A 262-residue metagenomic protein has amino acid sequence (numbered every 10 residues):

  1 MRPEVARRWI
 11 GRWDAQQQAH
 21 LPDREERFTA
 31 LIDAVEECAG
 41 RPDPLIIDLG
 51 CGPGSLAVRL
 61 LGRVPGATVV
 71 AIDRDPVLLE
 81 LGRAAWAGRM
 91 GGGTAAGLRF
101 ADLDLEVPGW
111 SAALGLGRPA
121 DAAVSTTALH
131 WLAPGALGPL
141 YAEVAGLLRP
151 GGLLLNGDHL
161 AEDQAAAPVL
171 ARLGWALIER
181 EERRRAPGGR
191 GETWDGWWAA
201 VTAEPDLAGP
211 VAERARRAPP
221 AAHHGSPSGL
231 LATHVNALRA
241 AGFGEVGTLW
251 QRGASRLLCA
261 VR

Functional and structural regions predicted by a protein language model:
M1-R41, S55-R59, G109: Conserved class I S-adenosyl-L-methionine
I47, A57-P108: Class I SAM-dependent methyltransferase SAM/SAH-binding core
G50-G54: Class I SAM-dependent methyltransferase "Motif I" SAM/SAH-binding loop
V124: A conserved beta-strand element that flanks and buttresses the S-adenosyl-L-methionine
G138-P150: A short glycine-rich, Lys/Arg-flanked "PGG" loop and its adjoining helix->strand segment in the class I
L155-R184: Conserved class I S-adenosyl-L-methionine
S226-A241: Short alpha-helix
A241-R262: Core SAM-dependent methyltransferase catalytic element
